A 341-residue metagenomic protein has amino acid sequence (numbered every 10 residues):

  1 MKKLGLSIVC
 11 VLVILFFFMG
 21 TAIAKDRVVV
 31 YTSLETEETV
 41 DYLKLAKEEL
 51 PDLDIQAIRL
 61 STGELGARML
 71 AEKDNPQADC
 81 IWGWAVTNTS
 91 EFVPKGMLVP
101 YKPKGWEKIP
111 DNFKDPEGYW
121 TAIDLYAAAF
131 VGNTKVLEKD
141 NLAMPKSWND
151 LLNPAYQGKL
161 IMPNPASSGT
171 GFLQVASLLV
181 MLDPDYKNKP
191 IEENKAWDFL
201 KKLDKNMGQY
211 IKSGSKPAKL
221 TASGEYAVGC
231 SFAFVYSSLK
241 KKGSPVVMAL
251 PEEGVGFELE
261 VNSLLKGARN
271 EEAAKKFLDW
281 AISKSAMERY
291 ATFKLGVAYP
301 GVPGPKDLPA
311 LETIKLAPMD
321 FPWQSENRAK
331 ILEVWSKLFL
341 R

Functional and structural regions predicted by a protein language model:
V29-I58, F130: Short, polar/charged alpha-helical segment
S33-V40, G63, Q77-A222: Extracytoplasmic ligand-binding site segments that recognize negatively charged/polar headgroups
A78-G83, Y210, A227-F232, V247-M248: Paired acidic/hydrophobic, glycine-rich loop segments that form the ligand-binding mouth/hinge of periplasmic-binding
T87-E91, A222, A227-P245: A ligand-binding cleft/hinge motif common to bilobed small-molecule-binding domains
K108, F199-L203, I211, K240-K266: Periplasmic-binding protein-like
V131-V136, L179-M181, E258-N270, R289-Y290: A bilobed periplasmic-binding-protein/Venus flytrap-type ligand-binding module shared by bacterial periplasmic
A155-P163, A281-G304: Periplasmic-binding protein-like
D307-R341: Extracellular/periplasmic bilobal clamshell ligand-binding domains
